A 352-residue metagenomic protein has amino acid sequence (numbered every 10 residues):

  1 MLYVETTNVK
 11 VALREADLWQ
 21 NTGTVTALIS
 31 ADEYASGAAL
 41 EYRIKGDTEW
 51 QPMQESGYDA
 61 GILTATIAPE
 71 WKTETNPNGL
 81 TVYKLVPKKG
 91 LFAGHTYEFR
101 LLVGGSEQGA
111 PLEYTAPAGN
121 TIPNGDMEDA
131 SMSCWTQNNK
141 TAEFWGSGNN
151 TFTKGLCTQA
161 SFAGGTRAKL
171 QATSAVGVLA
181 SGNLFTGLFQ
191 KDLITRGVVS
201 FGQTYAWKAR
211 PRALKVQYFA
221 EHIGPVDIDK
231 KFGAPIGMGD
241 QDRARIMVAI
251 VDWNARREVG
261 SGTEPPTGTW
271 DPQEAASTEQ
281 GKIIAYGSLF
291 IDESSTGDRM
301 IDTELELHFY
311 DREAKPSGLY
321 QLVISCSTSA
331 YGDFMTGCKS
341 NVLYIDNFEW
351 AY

Functional and structural regions predicted by a protein language model:
L2-Y34, G109-N120: Pro/Thr/Ser/Gly-rich low-complexity, intrinsically disordered linker/stalk tracts
R14-T26, Y58-L63, G79-T81, G164-T166 (+1 more regions): Ser/Thr- and Asn-enriched, surface-exposed coil loops between beta-strands
L28-Q54, D59, D242, P316-L319: Solvent-exposed loop/turn segments flanking beta-strands in beta-repeat/beta-sandwich domains
I29, Y218-G237: Short amphipathic, basic-aromatic surface patches that mediate peripheral association with negatively charged
Q51-E74, I283-E293: Solvent-exposed serine/threonine-rich low-complexity stretches and specific carbohydrate-binding patches
W71-G79, V86-T96: Surface-exposed, short loops/turns at beta-strand junctions within beta-sandwich domains
A110-K215, H222, M238-A351: Aromatic (Trp/Tyr/Phe) and Gly/Pro-enriched flexible surface segments
